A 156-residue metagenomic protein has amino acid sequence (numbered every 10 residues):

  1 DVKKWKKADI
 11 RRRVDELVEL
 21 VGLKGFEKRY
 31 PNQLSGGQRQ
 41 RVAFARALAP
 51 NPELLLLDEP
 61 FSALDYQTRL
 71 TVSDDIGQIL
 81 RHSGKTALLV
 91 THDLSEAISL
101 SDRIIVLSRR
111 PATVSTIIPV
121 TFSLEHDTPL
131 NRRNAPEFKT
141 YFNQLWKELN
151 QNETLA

Functional and structural regions predicted by a protein language model:
D1, K7-F26, Q78: Conserved ABC ATPase "signature" region
R29-N32, P50: Conserved signature/switch motifs of ABC ATPase nucleotide-binding domains
S35: ABC transporter NBD signature
F44: Hydrophobic anchor residue at the start of the ABC signature
L55-D58: Catalytic Walker B motif of ABC-type/P-loop ATPase nucleotide-binding domains
R69-S83: Helical segment within the ABC ATPase nucleotide-binding domain
G84-V90: Conserved H-loop
R109-T140: Conserved beta-strand-loop-alpha-helix hinge in the C-terminal portion of ABC ATPase nucleotide-binding domains
